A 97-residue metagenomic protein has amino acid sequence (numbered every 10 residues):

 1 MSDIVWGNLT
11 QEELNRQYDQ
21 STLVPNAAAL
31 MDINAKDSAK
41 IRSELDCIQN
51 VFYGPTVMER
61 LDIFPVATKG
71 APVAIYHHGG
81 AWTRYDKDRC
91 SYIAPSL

Functional and structural regions predicted by a protein language model:
M1-N8: Basic/polar N-terminal segments that are highly enriched at the extreme N-terminus, encompassing both cleavable
E13-K69: N-terminal cap/lid segment of alpha/beta-hydrolase-fold proteins
P55, G80-A81: Gly/Ser/Thr-rich helix-start
G70-G80: Short beta-strand element of the alpha/beta-hydrolase
W82-D88: Glycine/threonine-rich flexible loop motifs
D88-L97: Short amphipathic alpha-helix adjacent to the substrate-entry channel of hydrolases
